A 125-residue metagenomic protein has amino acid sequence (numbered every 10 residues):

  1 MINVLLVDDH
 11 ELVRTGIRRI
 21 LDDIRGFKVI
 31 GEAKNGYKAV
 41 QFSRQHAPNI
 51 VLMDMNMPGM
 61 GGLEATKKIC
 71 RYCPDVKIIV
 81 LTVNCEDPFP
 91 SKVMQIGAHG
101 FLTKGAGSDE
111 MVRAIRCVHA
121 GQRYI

Functional and structural regions predicted by a protein language model:
M1-V13, I17-L21: Conserved acidic segment of CheY-like receiver
D8, D54, T82: Active-site residues of response regulator receiver
G26-K34, F42: Short hydrophobic/Thr-rich beta-strand motif most characteristic of the beta2 strand and flanking loop of CheY-like
N35-K38, G61-E64: Acidic catalytic/metal-coordinating carboxylates
H46-L52: Active-site beta3 strand of CheY-like receiver
M57: Receiver (REC) domain active-site loop signature in two-component systems and cognate sites in sensor histidine kinases
P88, A106-H119, R123: C-terminal output helix
